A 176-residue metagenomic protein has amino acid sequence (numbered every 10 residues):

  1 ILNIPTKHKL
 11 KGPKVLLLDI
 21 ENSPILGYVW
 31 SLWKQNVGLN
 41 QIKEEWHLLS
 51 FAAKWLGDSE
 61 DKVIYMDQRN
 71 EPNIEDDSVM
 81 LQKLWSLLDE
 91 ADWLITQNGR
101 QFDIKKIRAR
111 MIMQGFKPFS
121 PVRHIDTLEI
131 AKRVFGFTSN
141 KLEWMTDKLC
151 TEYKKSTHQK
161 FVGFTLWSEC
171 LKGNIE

Functional and structural regions predicted by a protein language model:
L2-L88: Conserved RNase H-like, two-metal-ion catalytic cores of nucleic-acid enzymes
P13, W46-K62, E90-E176: Metal-dependent phosphoesterase core characteristic of DEDDh/y 3'-5' exonuclease domains
